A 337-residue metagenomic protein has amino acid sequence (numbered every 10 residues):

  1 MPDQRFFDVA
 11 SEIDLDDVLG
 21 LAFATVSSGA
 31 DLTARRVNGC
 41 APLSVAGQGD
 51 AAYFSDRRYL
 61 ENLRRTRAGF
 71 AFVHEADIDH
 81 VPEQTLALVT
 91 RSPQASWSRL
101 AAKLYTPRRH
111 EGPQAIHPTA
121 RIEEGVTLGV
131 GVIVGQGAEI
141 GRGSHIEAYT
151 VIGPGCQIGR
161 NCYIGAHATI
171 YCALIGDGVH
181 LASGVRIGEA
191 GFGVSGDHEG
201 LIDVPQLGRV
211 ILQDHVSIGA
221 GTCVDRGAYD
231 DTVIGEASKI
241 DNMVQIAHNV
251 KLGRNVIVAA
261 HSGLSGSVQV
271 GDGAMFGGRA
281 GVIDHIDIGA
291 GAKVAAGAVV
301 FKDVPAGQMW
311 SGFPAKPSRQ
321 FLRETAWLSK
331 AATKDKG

Functional and structural regions predicted by a protein language model:
M1-T119, G178, G184-V185, A190-D203 (+3 more regions): Terminal amphipathic alpha-helical/low-complexity segments used for targeting or macromolecular assembly
Y53, A115-P317: Structural signal for interior beta-strand "rungs" in well-ordered beta-sheet cores of soluble enzyme domains
